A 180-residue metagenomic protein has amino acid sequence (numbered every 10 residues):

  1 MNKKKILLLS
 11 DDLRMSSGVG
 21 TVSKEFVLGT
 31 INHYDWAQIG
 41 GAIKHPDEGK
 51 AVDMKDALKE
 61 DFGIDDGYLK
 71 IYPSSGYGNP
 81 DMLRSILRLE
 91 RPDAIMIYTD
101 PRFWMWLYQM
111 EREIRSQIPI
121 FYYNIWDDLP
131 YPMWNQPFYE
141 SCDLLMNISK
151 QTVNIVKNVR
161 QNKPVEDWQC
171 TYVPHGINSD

Functional and structural regions predicted by a protein language model:
M1-D56, E90: N-terminal subdomain of nucleotide-sugar transferases
K5, D35-A37, P119, D143-L144 (+1 more regions): Residues at the starts of beta-strands that form the adenosine-phosphate
L8, V52-Q151: Extended catalytic core of nucleotide-activated donor transferases of GT-like folds
L13-R14, I43, R102, D127 (+1 more regions): Short, glycine/serine-rich, charged loops/turns that create anion-binding and catalytic segments at active sites
S16, M105, I155: Glycine/Thr-rich phosphate-binding loops of Rossmann-like dinucleotide-binding domains
V19-V22, G41, Y98-T99, N147-S149 (+1 more regions): Replace "coordinates the UDP/GDP/TDP-sugar" with "coordinates nucleotide-activated sugar donors
I39, Y72-S74, V173: Hydrophobic residues at beta-strand termini and immediately following loops that shape nucleotide-binding pockets
D143-D180: Donor nucleotide-sugar binding/catalytic pocket of nucleotide-sugar-dependent glycosyltransferases
